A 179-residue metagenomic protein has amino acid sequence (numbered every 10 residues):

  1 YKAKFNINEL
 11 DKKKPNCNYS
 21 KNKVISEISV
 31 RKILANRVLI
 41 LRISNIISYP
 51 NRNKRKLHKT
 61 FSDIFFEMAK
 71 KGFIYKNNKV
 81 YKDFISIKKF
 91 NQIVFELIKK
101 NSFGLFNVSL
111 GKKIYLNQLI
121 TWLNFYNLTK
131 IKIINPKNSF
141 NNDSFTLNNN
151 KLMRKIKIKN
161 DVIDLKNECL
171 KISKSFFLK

Functional and structural regions predicted by a protein language model:
Y1-C17, K32, Y49-N51: Active-site "gating" loop of Rossmann-like NAD(P)-dependent oxidoreductase/epimerase domains
K2-F5, P50-K56, Q118-T121, F145: Short aromatic-enriched loop/helix-cap "lid" or pocket-rim segments at secondary-structure transitions that line
N16, R42-S44, S109: Active-site beta-alpha turn of Rossmann-fold NAD(P)-dependent dehydrogenases/reductases
N22: Active-site helix of classical SDR
I28-K82: NAD(P)-dependent short-chain dehydrogenase/reductase
S48-P50, Y75-F84, F106-I114, F140-N141: Glycine-rich Rossmann NAD(P)(H)-binding loop
I87, Y115-T121, I134-K179: Conserved C-terminal active-site "lid" loop/helix of NAD(P)H-dependent oxidoreductases that clamps the redox cofactor
N91-S139, F177: Mid/C-terminal beta-alpha module of Rossmann-like enzyme folds, strongest in SDR-family dehydrogenases/epimerases
